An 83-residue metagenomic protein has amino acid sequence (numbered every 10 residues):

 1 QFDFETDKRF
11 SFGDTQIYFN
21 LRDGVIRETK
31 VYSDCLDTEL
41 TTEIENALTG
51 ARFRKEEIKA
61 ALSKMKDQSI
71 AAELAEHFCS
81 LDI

Functional and structural regions predicted by a protein language model:
Q1-N20: Structured beta-strand/loop patches that form or line metal/cofactor-binding pockets in enzymes
V25-I83: Active-site- and interface-proximal helix/loop "cap" or "latch" segments in soluble metabolic and energy-transducing
